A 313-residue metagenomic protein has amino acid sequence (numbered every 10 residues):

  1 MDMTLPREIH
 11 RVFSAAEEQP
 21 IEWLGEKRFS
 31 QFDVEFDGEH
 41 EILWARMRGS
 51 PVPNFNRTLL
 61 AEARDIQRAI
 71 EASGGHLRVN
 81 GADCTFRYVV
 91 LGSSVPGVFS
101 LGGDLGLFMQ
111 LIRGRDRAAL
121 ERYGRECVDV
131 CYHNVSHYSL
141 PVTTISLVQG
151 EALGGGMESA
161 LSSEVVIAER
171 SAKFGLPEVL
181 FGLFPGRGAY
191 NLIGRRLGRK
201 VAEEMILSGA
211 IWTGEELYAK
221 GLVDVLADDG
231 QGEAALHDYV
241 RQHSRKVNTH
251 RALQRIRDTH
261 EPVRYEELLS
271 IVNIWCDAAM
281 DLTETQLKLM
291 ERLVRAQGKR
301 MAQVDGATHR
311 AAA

Functional and structural regions predicted by a protein language model:
D2-V90: Conserved CoA-thioester-binding segment of acyl-CoA-metabolizing enzymes
F32-V34, G49, R78, V135-E151 (+3 more regions): Crotonase-fold acyl-CoA enzyme core
A63-R115, Y132-I145, E169-A172, A307-A313: A structural preference for short, pocket-lining loop segments at secondary-structure junctions
L91, D104, S159-L161, L217: Hydrophobic/aromatic residues within transmembrane alpha-helices of multi-pass small-molecule transporters
I112-R125: A short acidic, glycine-rich active-site loop that binds or catalyzes chemistry on phosphate/adenosine moieties
E121, G154, I211: Glycine-rich phosphate-binding loop at the start of an alpha helix
D224-Q286: C-terminal long alpha-helix characteristic of the crotonase
T285-A313: C-terminal non-catalytic accessory extensions
